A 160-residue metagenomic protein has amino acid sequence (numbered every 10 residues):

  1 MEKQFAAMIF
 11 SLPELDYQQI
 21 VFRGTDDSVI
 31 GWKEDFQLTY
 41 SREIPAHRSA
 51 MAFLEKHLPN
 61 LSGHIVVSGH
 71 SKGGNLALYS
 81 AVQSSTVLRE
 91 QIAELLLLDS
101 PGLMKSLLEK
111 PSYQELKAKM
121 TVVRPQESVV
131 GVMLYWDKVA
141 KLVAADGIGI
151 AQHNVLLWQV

Functional and structural regions predicted by a protein language model:
M1-Q18, F22-T39, E43-H64, S85-V160: Alpha/beta hydrolase fold serine-hydrolase catalytic domain that processes acyl esters and thioesters
S68-G73, A77: Gly/Ala-rich beta-loop-alpha elbow adjacent to hydrolase catalytic centers
A77-T86: Short glycine-enriched nucleophile-adjacent loop and the immediately C-terminal alpha-helix near the catalytic center
